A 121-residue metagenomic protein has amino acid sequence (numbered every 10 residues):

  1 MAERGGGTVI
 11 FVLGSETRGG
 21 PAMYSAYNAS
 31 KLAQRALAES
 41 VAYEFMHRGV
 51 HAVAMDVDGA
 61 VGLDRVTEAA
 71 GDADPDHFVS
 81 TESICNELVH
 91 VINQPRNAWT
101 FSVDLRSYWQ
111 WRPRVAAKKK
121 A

Functional and structural regions predicted by a protein language model:
A2-E3, F45-H47: A short hydrophobic alpha-helix cap/turn motif
A2-G5, M23, R96: Flexible interhelical turns and helix-capping residues at alpha-helix boundaries within structured domains
T8-A33, A38-E39, Y43-M46, V61: Catalytic loop of short-chain dehydrogenase/reductase
P21-A22, D64, R114-V115: Short glycine-/acidic-enriched loop or helix-start segments at secondary-structure transitions that form or flank
H47-G59, T67-K118: C-terminal helical subdomain
A121: C-terminal active-site/capping subdomain that shapes the small-molecule cofactor and substrate pocket of enzyme
